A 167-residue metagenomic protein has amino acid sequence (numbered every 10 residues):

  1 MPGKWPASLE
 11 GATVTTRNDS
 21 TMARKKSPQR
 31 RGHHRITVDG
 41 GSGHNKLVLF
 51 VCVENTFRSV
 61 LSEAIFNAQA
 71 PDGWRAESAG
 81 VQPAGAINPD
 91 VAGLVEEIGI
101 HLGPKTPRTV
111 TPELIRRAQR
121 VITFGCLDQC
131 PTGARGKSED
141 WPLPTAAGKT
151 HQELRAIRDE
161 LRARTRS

Functional and structural regions predicted by a protein language model:
S8, T15-T16, T37: Intrinsically disordered, low-complexity segments enriched in serine/threonine/proline/glycine and often basic
R30-T111: Conserved active-site segments centered on acidic
E77, R120-I122, E139: Hydrophobic/aromatic beta-strand patches that form the interior of the parallel beta-sheet core in alpha/beta enzyme
K105-A134: Mid-chain, well-packed structural core segment of small domains
C126-S167: Phosphate-binding/catalytic loops
